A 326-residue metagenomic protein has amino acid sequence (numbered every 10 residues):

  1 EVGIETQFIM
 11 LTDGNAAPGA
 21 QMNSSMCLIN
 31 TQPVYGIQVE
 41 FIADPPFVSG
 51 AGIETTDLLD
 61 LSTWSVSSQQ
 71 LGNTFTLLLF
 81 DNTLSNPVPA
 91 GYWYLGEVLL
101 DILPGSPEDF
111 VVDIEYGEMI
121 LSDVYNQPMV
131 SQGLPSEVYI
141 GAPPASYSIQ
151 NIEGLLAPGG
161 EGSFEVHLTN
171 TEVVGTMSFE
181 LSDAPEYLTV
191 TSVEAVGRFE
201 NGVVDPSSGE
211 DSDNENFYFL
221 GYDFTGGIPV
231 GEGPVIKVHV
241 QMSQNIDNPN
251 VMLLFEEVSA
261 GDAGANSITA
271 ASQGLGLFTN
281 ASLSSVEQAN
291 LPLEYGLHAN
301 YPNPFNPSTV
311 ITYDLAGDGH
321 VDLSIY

Functional and structural regions predicted by a protein language model:
E1-H298: Acidic, low-complexity intrinsically disordered segments
I42, E180-P185, L291-Y301, F305-Y326: C-terminal outer-membrane/trafficking sorting elements
